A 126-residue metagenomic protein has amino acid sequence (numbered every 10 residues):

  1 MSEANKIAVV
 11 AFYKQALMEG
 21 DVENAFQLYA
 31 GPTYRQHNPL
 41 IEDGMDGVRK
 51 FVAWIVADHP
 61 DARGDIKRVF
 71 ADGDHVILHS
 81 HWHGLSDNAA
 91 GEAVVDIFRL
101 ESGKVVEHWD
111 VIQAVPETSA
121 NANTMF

Functional and structural regions predicted by a protein language model:
M1-F126: C-terminal and inter-domain tail/linker signature
